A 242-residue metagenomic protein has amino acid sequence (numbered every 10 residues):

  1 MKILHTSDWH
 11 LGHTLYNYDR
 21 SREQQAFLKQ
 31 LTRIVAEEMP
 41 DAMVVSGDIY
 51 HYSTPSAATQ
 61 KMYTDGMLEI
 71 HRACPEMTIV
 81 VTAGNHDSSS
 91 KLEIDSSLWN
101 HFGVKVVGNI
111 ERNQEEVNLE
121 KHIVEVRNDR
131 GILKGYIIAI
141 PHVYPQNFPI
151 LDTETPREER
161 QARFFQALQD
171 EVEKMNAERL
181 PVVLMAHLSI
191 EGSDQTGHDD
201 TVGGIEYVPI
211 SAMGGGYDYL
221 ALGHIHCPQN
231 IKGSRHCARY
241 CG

Functional and structural regions predicted by a protein language model:
M1-V45, I49-C241: Extended recognition/assembly regions associated with phosphoester-bond processing machinery
